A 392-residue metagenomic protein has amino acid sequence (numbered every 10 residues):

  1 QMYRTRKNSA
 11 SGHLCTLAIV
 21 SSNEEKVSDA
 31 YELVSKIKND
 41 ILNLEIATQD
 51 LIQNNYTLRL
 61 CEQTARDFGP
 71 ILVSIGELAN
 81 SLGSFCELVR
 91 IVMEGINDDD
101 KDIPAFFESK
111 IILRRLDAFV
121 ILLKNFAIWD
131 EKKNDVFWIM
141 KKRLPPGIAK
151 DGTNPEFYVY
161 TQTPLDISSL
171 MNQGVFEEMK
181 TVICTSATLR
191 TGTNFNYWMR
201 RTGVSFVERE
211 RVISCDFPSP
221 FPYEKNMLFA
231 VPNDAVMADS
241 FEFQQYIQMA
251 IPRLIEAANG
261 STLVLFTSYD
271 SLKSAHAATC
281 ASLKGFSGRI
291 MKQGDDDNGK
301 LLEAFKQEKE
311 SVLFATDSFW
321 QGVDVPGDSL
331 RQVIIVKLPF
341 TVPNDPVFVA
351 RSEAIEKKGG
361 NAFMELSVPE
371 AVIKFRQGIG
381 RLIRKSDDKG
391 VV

Functional and structural regions predicted by a protein language model:
Q1-V392: ASCE RecA-like P-loop NTPase motor cores that couple ATP hydrolysis to mechanical translocation on nucleic acids
